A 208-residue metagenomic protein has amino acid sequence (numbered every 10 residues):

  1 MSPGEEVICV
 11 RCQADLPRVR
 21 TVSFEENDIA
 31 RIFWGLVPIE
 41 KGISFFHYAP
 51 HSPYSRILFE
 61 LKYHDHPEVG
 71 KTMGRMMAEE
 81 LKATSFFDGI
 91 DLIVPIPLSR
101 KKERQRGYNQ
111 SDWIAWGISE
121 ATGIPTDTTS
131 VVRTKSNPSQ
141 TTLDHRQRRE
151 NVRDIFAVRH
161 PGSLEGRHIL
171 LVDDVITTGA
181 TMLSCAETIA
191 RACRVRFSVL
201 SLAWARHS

Functional and structural regions predicted by a protein language model:
M1-V172, T177-S208: Glycine-rich phosphate/pyrophosphate-handling loop used in enzymes and phosphotransfer proteins
